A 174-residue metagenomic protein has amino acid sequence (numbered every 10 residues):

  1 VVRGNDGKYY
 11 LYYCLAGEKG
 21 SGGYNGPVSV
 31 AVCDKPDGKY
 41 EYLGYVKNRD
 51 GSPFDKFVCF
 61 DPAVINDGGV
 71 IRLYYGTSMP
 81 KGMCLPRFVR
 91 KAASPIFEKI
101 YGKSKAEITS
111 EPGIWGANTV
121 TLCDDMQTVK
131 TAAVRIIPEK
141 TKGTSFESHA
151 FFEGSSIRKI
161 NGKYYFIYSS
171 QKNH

Functional and structural regions predicted by a protein language model:
V1-H174: Carbohydrate-active catalytic/glycan-binding domains of CAZyme proteins, especially the secreted or lumenal ectodomains
